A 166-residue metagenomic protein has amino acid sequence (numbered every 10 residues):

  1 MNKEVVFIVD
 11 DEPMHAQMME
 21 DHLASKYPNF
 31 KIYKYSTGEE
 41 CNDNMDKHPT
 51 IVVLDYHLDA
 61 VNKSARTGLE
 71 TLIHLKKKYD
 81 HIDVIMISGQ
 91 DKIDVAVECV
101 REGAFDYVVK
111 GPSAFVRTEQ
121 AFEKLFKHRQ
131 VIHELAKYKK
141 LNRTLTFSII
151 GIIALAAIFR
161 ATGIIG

Functional and structural regions predicted by a protein language model:
N2-L23, K34-C41, I51-V52: Conserved acidic segment of CheY-like receiver
K47-L58: Active-site beta3 strand of CheY-like receiver
K63-H81: Short amphipathic alpha-helix used as the core "switch/output" element in two-component signaling
Q90-D91: Short, conserved "switch-loop" micro-motifs in signal-transduction and mechanochemical regulators
R117-R129: Receiver (REC) domain switch/output surface
E134-G166: C-terminal single-pass membrane-anchor helix
